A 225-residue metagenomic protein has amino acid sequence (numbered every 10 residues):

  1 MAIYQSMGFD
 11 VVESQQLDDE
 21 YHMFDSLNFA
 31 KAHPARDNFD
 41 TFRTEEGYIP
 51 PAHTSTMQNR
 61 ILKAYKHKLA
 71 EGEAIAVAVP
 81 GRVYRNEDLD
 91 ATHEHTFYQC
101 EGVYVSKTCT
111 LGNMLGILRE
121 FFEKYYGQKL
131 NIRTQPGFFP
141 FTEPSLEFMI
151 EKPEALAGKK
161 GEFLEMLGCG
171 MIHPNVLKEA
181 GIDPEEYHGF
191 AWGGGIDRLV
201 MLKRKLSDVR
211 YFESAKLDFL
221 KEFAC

Functional and structural regions predicted by a protein language model:
M1-C225: TRNA-recognition modules of translation machinery and tRNA-sensing kinases, especially anticodon-binding
